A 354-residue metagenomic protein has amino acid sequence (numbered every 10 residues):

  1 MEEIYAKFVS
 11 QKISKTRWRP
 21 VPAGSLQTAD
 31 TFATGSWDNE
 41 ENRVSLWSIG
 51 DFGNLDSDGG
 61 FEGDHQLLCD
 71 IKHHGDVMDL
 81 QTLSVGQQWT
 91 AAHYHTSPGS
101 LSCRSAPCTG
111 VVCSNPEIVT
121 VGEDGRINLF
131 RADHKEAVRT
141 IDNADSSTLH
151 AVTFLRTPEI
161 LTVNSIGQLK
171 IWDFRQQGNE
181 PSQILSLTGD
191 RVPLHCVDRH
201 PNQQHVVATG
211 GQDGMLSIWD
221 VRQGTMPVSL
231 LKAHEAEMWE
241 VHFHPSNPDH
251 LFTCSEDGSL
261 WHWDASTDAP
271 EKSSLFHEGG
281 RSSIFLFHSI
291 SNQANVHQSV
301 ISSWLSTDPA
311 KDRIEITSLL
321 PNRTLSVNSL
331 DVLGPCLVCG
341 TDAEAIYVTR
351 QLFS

Functional and structural regions predicted by a protein language model:
M1-M78, Q88, E237-M238, P245-L251 (+1 more regions): Terminal intrinsically disordered, low-complexity extensions flanking WD-repeat/beta-propeller proteins
Y5-K7, C69-I71, G99-C103, R139-N143 (+4 more regions): Short C-terminal beta-strands that terminate individual repeats in beta-propeller domains, predominantly WD40 blades
Q11-V21, G75-T82, S102-S114, S146-L155 (+4 more regions): Canonical WD40 repeat/beta-propeller blade segments in eukaryotic WD-repeat proteins
N39-V44, T96-P98, T109, D124-N128 (+8 more regions): Short coil/turn segments within WD40 beta-propeller repeats
G50, A132-K135, F174-Q177, V221-G224 (+2 more regions): Short loop/turn segments that connect beta-strands within beta-propeller blades
S114-V192: Solenoidal tandem-repeat scaffolds enriched in leucines and small polar residues
E180-H244: Eukaryotic tandem repeat interaction scaffolds
